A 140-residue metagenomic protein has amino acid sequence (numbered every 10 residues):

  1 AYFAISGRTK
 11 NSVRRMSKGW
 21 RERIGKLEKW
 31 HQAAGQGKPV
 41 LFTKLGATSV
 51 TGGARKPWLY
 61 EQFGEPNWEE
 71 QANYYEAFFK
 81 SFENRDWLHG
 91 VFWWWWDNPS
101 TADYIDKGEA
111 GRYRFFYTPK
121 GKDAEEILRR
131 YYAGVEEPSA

Functional and structural regions predicted by a protein language model:
A1-P57, E76-L88, F92, N98 (+1 more regions): Glycoside hydrolase catalytic-domain groove-lining segments
G52-G64, E69-A77, S81-A140: Aromatic-rich peripheral "rim/lid" segments of glycoside hydrolase catalytic domains that contact and position glycan
